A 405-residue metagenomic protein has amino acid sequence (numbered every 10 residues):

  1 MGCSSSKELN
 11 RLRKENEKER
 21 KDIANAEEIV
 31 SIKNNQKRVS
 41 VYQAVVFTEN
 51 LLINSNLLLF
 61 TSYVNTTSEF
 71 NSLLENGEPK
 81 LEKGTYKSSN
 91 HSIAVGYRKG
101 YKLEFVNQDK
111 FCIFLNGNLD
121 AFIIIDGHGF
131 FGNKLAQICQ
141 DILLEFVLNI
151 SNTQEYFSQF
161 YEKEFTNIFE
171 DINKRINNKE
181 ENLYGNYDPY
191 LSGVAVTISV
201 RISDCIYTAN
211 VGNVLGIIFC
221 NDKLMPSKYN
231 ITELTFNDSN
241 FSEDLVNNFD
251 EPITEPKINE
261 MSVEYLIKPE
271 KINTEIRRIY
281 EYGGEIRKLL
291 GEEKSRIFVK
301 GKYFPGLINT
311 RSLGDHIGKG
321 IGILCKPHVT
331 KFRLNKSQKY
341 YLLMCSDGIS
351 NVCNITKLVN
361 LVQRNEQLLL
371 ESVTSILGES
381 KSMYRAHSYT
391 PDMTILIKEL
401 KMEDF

Functional and structural regions predicted by a protein language model:
M1-N10: Polybasic, Ser/Thr-rich amphipathic helices
R20-E27: Intrinsically disordered, low-complexity cytosolic terminal tails
E28, I32-F405: PP2C/PPM-type serine/threonine phosphatase catalytic core, specifically the conserved beta-strand-loop-alpha-helix
